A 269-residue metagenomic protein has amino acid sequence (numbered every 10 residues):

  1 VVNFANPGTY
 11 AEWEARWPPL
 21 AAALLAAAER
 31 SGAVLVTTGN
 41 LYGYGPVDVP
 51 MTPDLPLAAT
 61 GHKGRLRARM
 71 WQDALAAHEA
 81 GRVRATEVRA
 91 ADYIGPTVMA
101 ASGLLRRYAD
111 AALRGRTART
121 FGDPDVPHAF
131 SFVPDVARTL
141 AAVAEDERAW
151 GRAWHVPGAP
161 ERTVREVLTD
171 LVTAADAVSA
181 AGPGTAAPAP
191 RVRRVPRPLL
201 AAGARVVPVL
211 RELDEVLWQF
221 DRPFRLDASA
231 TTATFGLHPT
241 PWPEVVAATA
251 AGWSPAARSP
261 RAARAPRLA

Functional and structural regions predicted by a protein language model:
V1-S31: NAD(P)H-binding glycine-rich loop region in Rossmannoid oxidoreductase-like domains and their noncatalytic homologs
L20-R69, T86: Conserved Rossmann-fold NAD(P)-dependent oxidoreductase catalytic core, especially the SDR/UDP-sugar
N40, Q72-T97: Conserved beta-loop-beta element that borders a ligand/cofactor-binding pocket
A100-R107, F121-A144, G151-H155, E166: Substrate-positioning beta->alpha
Y108-F121, V178: A short C-terminal helix-loop "cap" of Rossmann-like NAD(P)-dependent dehydrogenase/epimerase domains
P127-P134, W154-A174, V192-A201, T240 (+1 more regions): Substrate-binding strand-loop-helix patch in Rossmann-like NAD(P)-dependent oxidoreductase/epimerase domains
T169-R225, R258-A265, A269: Terminal hydrophobic/aromatic helix or amphipathic segment near a protein terminus
T232, H238-A269: Amphipathic terminal alpha-helices
